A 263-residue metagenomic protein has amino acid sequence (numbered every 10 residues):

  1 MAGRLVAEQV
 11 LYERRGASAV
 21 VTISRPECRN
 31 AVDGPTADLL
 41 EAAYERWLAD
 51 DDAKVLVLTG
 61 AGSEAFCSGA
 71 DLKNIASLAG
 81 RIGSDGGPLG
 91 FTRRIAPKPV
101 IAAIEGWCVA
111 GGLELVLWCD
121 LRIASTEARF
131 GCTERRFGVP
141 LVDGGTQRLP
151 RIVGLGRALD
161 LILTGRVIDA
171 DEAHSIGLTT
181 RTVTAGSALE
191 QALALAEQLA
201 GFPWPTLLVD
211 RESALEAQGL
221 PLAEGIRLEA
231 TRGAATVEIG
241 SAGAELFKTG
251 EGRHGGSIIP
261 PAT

Functional and structural regions predicted by a protein language model:
M1-G16, D51, G165-A170, E190 (+2 more regions): C-terminal alpha-helix plus adjacent terminal tail
M1-S63: Conserved CoA-thioester-binding segment of acyl-CoA-metabolizing enzymes
R4, R94-P205: Crotonase-fold acyl-CoA enzyme core
V21, L58, D71, L115-L117 (+3 more regions): Hydrophobic/aromatic residues within transmembrane alpha-helices of multi-pass small-molecule transporters
T36-L39, A188, E229: Hydrophobic alpha-helical membrane-association signature
A37-E41, E45-A49, V55, L72-V109 (+2 more regions): An acidic, glycine-rich surface segment that forms the CoA-thioester-binding/catalytic face of crotonase-fold enzymes
Y44, F66, F130, F247 (+1 more regions): Conserved hydrophobic/aromatic "anchor" residues that stabilize well-ordered secondary structure elements
S63-C67, V109, G131, A214-A217: Short, active-site-adjacent cap segments at secondary-structure transitions
